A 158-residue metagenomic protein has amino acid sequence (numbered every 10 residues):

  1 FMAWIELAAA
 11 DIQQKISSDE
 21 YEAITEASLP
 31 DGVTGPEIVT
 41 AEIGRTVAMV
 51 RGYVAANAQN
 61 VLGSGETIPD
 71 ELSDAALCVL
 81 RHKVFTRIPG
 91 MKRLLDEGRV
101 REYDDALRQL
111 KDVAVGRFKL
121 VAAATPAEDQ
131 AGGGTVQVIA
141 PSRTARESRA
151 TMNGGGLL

Functional and structural regions predicted by a protein language model:
F1-D70, T135-L158: Conserved short "hinge" loops at termini or chain/domain junctions
Q14, A75-C78, D96, K111: Short linear sequence motifs
T34-E37, A41, E71, A75 (+1 more regions): Alpha-helix boundary/N-cap detector
G52, A56, P69-I88: Ordered, amphipathic secondary-structure segments that act as subunit-interaction surfaces in large macromolecular
H82-L158: Short loop/turn elements at secondary-structure junctions
